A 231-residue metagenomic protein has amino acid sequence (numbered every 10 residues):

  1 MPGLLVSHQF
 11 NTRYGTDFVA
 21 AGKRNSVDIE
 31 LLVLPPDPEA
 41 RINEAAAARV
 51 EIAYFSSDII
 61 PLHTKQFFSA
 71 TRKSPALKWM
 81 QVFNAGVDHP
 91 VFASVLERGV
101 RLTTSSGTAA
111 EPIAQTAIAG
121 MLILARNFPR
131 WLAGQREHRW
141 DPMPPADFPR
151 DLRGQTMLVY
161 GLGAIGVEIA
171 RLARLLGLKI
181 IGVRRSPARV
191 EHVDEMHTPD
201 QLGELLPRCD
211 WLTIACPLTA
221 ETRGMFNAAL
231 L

Functional and structural regions predicted by a protein language model:
M1-R101: An N-terminal-biased, well-structured beta-alpha scaffold segment characteristic of Rossmann-like dinucleotide-binding
A45-A48, T71, L152, G203-C209 (+1 more regions): A short, aliphatic-rich alpha-helical micro-motif
V100, S106-T156: Phosphate-binding beta-alpha-beta segment of Rossmann-like dinucleotide-binding domains, i.e., the NAD(P)
L162-G163: Glycine-rich Rossmann-fold phosphate-binding loop(s) that bind the pyrophosphate of adenine dinucleotide cofactors
G166-V167: N-terminal Rossmann-fold NAD(P) dinucleotide-binding loop
A173: Aromatic pocket-lining residues of Rossmann-like dinucleotide-binding sites
I181: Conserved beta-strand positions in the Rossmann-like core of class I SAM-dependent methyltransferases
S186-L231: Rossmann-like adenosine-cofactor binding region
